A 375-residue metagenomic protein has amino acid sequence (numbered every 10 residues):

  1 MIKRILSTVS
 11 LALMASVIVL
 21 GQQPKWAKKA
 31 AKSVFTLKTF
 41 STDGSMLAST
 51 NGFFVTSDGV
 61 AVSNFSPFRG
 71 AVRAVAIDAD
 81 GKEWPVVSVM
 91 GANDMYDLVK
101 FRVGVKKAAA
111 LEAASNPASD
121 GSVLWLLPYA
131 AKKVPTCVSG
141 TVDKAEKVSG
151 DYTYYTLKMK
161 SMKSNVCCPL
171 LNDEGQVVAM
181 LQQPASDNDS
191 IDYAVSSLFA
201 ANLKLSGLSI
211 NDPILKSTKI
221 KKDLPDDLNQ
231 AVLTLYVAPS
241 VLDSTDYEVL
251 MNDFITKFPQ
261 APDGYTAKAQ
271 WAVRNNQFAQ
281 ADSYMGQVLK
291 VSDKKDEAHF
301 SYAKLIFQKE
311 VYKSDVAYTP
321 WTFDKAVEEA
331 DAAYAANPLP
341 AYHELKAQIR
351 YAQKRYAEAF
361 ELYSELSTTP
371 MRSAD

Functional and structural regions predicted by a protein language model:
Q22, W26, A109-Y154, K158-V166 (+4 more regions): Flexible, gly/ser-rich surface segments that form the specificity/activation loops bordering the active-site cleft
Q22-Q23, F40-D58, N64, E83-P85 (+2 more regions): A conserved glycine-rich beta-strand in the N-terminal activation segment of trypsin-fold
Q23-A27, M180-D246, L250: C-terminal cap/linker of serine protease catalytic domains
T56-L127, K132-T136, D151-Y154: Conserved active-site neighborhood of the chymotrypsin/trypsin-like protease fold
K257, V291-S292, A335-A336, T368-T369: Structural marker of alpha-solenoid helical repeat scaffolds
